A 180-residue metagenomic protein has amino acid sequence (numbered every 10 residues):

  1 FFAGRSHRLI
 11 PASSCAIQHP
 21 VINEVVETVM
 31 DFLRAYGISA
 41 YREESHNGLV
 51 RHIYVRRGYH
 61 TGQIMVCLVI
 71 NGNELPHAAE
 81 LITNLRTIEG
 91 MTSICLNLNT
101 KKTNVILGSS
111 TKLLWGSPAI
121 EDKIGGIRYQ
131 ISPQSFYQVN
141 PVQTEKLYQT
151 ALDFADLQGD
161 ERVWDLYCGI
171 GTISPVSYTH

Functional and structural regions predicted by a protein language model:
F1-Y178: Accessory RNA-recognition modules of RNA-modification enzymes
